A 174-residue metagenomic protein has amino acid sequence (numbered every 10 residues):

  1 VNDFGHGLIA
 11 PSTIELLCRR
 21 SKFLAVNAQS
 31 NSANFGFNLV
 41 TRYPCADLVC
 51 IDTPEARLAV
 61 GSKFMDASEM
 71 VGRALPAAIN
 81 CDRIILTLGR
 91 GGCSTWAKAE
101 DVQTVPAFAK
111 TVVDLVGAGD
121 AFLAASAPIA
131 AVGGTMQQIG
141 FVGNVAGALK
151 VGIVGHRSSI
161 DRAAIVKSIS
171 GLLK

Functional and structural regions predicted by a protein language model:
F4-V102: Conserved phosphate/ATP/ADP-binding segment of small-molecule kinases
A78-R83, F108-L172: Conserved post-catalytic alpha-helical subdomain immediately downstream of the catalytic base and nucleotide-binding
V105: Hydrophobic residues at beta-strand termini and immediately following loops that shape nucleotide-binding pockets
